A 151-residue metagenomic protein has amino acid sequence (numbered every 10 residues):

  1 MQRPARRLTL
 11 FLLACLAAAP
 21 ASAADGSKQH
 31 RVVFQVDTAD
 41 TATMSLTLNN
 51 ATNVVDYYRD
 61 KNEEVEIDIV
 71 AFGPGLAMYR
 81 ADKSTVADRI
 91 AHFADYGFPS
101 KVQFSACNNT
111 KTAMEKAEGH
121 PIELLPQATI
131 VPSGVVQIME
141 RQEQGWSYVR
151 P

Functional and structural regions predicted by a protein language model:
M1-T9: Bacterial N-terminal signal peptides that target proteins for export
T9-A19: Bacterial N-terminal signal peptides
S22-P151: Secreted/extracellular ectodomain signature
